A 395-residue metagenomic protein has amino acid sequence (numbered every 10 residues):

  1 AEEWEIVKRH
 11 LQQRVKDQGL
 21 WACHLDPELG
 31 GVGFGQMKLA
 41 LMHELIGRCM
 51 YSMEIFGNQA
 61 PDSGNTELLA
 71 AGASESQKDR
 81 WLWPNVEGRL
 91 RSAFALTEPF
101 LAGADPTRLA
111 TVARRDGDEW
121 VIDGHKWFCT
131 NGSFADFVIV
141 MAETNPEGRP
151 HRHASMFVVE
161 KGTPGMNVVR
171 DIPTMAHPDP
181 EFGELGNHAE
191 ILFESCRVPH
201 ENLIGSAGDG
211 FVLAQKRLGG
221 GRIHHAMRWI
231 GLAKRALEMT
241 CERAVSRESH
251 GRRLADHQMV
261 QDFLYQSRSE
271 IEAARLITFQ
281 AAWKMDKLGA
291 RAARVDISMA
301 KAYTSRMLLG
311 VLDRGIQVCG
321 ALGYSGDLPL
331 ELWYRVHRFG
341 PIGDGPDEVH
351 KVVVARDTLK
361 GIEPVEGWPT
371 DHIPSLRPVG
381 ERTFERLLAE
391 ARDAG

Functional and structural regions predicted by a protein language model:
A1, C241-R252, R268-Y303, I316-Y324: C-terminal helix-coil-helix/basic helical segment that borders enzyme active sites and/or dimer interfaces and provides
K8-L11, V15, L264, I271 (+2 more regions): Short amphipathic alpha-helical coiled-coil/interface segments
K8-R89, T130-F137, M285-A290, L332-V336: Internal helix-loop-helix
K16, L20, V32, C129 (+2 more regions): Alpha-helix capping/hinge segments and adjacent helical runs
V32-F34, F56-G57, Q77, W83-E238 (+4 more regions): FAD-binding core of flavoproteins
T66-A73, V112, R222-H225, Y265-Q266: Short, well-ordered beta-strand elements within core beta-sheets of diverse protein domains
G220, M227, Q258-R268, S298-K301: Extended, low-aromatic, Leu/Ala- and acidic/polar-enriched alpha-helical coiled-coil segments that form the periplasmic
